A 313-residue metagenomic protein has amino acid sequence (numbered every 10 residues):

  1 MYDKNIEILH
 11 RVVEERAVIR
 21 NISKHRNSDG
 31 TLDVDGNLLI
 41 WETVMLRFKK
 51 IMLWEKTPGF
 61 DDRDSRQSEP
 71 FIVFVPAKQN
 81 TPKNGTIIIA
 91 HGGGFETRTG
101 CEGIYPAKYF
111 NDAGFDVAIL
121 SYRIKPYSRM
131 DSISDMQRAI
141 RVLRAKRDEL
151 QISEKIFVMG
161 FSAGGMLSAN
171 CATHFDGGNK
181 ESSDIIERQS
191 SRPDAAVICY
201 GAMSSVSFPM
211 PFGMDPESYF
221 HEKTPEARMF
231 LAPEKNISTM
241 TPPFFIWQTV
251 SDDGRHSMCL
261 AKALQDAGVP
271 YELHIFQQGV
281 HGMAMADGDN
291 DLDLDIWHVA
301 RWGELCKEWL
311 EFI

Functional and structural regions predicted by a protein language model:
D3-P82, R129, V299: N-terminal cap/lid segment of alpha/beta-hydrolase-fold proteins
K83-G92: Short beta-strand element of the alpha/beta-hydrolase
H91-E96, V250: Active-site glycine-rich loops that stabilize anionic/oxyanionic intermediates across multiple enzyme folds
R98-G100, Y105, A118-E154, D295-H298: Catalytic nucleophile-loop/oxyanion-hole region of alpha/beta-hydrolase and closely related hydrolase-like folds
R138-P211, P225-R228: Primarily recognizes the serine-hydrolase "nucleophile elbow" in alpha/beta-hydrolase and SGNH/GDSL folds
M240, F245-Q248: Short beta-strand/loop motif that positions the catalytic acidic residue of the alpha/beta-hydrolase fold
W247, A261-I313: C-terminal catalytic histidine-bearing segment of alpha/beta-hydrolase fold enzymes
D252-C259: Conserved alpha/beta-hydrolase "acid-adjacent" motif
